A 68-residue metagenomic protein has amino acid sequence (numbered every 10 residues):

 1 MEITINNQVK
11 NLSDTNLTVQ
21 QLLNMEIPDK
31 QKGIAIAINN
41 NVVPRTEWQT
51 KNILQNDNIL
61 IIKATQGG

Functional and structural regions predicted by a protein language model:
M1-G67: Ubiquitin-like/PB1-type beta-grasp interaction modules and other compact soluble beta-rich domains
